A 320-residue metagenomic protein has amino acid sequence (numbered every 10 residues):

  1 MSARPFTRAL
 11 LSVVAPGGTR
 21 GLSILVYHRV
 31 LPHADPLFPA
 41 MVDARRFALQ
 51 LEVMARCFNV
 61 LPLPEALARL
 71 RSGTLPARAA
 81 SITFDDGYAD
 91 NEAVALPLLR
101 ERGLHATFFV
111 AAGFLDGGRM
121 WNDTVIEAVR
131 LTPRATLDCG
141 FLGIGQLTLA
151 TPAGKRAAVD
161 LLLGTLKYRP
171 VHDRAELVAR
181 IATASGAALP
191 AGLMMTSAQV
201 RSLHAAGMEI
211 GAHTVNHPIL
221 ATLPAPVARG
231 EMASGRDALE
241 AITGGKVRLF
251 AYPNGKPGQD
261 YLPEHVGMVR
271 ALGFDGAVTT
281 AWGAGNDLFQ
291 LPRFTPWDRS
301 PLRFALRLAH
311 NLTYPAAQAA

Functional and structural regions predicted by a protein language model:
M1-T83, D90, M120-C139, A205 (+2 more regions): C-terminal active-site subregion of NodB/CE4 polysaccharide deacetylases
A15-T19, G117-A206: Extended, charge-rich helix/loop segments that form flexible, surface "patches" used to engage negatively charged
L25, L75-P76, Y88, A93-F109 (+5 more regions): CE4/NodB-like, metal-dependent polysaccharide N-deacetylase domain that modifies extracellular/periplasmic N-acetylated
Q50, A95, T196-Q199, H265: Residues within well-ordered alpha-helices
I82-R130: Gly/lys/ser-thr-rich phosphate-binding loops in alpha/beta enzymes that coordinate phosphoanhydride or phosphate groups
G103-D116, A150-G164, G258-E264, N286-L302: Short secondary-structure transition/capping segments
L115, N216-P218: Short, catalytically relevant binding-site loops at active-site mouths
